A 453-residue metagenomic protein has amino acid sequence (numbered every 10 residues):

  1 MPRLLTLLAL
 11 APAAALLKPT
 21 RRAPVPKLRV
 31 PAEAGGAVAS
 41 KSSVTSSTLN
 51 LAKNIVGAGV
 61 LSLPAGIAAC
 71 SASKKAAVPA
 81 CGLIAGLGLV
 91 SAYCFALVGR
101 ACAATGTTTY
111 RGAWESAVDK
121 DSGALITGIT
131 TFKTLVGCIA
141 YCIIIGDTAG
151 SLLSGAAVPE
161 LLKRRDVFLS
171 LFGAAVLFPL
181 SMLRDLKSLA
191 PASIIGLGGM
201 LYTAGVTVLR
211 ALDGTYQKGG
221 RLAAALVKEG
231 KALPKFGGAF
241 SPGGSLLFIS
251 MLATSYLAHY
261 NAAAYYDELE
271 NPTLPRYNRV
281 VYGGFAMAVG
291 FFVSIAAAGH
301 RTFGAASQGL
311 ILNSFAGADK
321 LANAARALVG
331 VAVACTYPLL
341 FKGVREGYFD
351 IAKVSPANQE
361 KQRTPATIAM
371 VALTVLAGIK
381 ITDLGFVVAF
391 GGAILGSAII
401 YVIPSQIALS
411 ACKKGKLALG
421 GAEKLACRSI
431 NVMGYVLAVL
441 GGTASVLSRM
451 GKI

Functional and structural regions predicted by a protein language model:
M1-A23: N-terminal chloroplast transit peptides
R21-A76, S91-Y93: Membrane-interface "cap" regions at the ends of multi-pass membrane proteins
A34-S40, T45, A96, C102-T127 (+6 more regions): Membrane-interfacial loop- and helix-cap regions that link adjacent transmembrane helices in polytopic membrane proteins
V44-S62, A174, A253-A258, I295 (+1 more regions): The first (N-terminal) embedded transmembrane alpha-helix
N50, A80-I84, G88, T130 (+3 more regions): Alpha-helical transmembrane segments of multi-pass membrane proteins, especially transporters and channels
A58, G88-L97, G173-M182: Central hydrophobic cores of alpha-helical transmembrane segments in multi-pass inner-membrane proteins across all
G66-C70, S154, A174-I195, E268 (+1 more regions): Membrane-water interface regions at transmembrane-helix termini and the short interhelical loops of multi-pass membrane
G66-T107: Extracellular loop-to-transmembrane helix junctions
